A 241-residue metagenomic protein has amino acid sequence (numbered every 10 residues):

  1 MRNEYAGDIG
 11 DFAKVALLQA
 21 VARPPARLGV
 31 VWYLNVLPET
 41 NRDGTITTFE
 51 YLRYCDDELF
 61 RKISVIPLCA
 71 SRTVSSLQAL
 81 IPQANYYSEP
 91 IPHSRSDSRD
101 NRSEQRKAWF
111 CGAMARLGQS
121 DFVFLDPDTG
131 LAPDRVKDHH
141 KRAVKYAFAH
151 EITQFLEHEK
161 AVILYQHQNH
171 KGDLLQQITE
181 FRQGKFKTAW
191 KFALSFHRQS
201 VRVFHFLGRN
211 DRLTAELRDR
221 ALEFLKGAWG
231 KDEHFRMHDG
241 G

Functional and structural regions predicted by a protein language model:
M1-G241: Class I S-adenosyl-L-methionine-dependent methyltransferase catalytic core
